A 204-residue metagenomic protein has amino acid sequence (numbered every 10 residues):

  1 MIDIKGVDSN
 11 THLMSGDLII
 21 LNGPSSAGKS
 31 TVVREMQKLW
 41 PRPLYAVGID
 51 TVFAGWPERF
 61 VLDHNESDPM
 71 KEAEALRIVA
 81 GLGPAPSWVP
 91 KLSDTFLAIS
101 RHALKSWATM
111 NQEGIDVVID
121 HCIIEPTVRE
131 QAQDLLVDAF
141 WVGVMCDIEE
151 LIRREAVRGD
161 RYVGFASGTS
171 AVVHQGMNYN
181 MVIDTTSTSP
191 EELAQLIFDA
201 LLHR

Functional and structural regions predicted by a protein language model:
M1-L18: Extreme N-terminal, non-catalytic leader segments that precede Walker-type/kinase nucleotide-binding cores
L21: Hydrophobic anchor at the beta1->P-loop junction of P-loop NTPases
S25: The conserved Walker
S30: Walker A/P-loop
Q37-A98: Conserved substrate/cofactor phosphate-moiety recognition/catalytic segment in nucleotide-dependent phosphotransferases
V79-L136: Glycine-rich phosphate-binding loop used to anchor ATP phosphates in small-molecule kinases, encompassing both
L135-A156, I183: Conserved phosphate-donor/acceptor-positioning beta-strand/loop module used by diverse small-molecule
I152-D199, H203-R204: Small-molecule kinase domains that catalyze NTP-dependent phosphoryl transfer to phosphate-bearing small molecules
